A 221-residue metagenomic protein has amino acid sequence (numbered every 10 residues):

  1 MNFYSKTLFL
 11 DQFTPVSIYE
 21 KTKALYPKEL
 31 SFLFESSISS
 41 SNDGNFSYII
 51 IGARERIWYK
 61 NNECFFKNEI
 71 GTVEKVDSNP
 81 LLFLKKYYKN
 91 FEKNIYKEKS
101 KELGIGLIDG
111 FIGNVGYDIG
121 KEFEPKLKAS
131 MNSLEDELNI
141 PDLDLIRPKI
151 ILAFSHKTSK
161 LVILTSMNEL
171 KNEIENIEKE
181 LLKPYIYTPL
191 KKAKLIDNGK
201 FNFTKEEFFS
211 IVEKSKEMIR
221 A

Functional and structural regions predicted by a protein language model:
M1-A221: Signature of the chorismate-utilizing enzyme
